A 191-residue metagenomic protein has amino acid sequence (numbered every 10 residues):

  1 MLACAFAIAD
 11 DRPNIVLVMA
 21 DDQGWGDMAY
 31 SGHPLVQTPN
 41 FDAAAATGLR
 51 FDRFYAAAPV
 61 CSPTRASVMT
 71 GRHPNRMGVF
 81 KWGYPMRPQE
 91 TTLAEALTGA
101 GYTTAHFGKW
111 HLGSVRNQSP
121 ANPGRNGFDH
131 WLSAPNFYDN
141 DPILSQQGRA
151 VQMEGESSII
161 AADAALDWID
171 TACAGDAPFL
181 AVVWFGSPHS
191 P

Functional and structural regions predicted by a protein language model:
M1-A5: Bacterial N-terminal signal peptides
F6-P191: Formylglycine-dependent sulfatase
